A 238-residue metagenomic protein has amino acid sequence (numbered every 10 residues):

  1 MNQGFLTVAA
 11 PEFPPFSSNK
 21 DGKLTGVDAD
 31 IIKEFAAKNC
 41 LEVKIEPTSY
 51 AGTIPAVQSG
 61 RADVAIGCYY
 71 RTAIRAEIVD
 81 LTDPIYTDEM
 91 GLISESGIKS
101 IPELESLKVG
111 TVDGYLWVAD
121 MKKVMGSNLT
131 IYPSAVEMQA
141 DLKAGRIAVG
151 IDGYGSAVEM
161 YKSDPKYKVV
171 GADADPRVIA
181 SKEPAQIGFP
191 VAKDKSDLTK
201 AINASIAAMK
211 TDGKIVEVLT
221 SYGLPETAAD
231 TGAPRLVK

Functional and structural regions predicted by a protein language model:
Q3-V27: Short glycine-rich His-centered loop
L6-T7, C40-E42, Q58-G67, K143-S156 (+1 more regions): Alpha-to-beta junction loops
D30-K38, I98, E105-K108, Y115-L116 (+1 more regions): Extended ligand-binding regions for polar small-molecule ligands
K33, E42-L104, D175-K182: Acidic, polar ligand-binding/catalytic clefts
K44-P55, T130-A144: Short helix-initiation/N-cap motifs at beta->coil->alpha
C68-E77, A148-E183: A ligand-binding cleft/hinge motif common to bilobed small-molecule-binding domains
Y86-G91, S163-N203, E226-K238: Periplasmic-binding protein-like
A119-P133, E137, V169-D173, A201-K238: Ligand-binding clefts/hinges and TM-proximal coupling segments of bilobed small-molecule sensing domains
